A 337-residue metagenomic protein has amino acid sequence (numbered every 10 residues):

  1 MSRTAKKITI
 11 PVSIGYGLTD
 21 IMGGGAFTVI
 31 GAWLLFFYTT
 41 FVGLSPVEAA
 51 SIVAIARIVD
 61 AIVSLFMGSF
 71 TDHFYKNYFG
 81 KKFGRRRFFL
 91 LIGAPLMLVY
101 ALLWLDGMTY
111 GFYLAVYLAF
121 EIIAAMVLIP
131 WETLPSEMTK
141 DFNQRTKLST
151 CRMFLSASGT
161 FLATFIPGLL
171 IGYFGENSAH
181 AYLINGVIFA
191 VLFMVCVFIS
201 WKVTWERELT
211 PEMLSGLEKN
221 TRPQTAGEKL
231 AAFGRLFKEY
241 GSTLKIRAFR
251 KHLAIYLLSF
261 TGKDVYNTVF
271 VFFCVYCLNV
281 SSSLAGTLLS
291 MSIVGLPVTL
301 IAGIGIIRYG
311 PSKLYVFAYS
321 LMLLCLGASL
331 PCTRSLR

Functional and structural regions predicted by a protein language model:
S2-R337: Membrane-embedded alpha-helical bundles of multi-pass transporters/translocases, especially carrier/permease families
